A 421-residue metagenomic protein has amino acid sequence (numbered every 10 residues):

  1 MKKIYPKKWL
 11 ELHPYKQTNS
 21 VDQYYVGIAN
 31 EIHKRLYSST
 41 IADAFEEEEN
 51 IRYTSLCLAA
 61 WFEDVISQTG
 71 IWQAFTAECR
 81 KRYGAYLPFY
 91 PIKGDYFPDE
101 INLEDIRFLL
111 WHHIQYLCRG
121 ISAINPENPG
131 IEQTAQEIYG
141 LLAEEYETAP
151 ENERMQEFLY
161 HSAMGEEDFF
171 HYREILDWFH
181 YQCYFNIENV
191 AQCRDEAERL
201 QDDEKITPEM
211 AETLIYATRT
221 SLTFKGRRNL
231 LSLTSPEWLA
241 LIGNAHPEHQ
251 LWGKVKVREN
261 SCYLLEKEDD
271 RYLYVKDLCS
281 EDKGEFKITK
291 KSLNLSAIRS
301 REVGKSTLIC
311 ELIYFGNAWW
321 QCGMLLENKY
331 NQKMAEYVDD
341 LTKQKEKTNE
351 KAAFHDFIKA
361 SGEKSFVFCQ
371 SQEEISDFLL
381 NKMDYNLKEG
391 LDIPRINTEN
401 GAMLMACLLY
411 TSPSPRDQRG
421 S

Functional and structural regions predicted by a protein language model:
M1-I71: Charged, amphipathic alpha-helical stretches
S162-L239: A structured, charge-rich N-terminal accessory region that forms the first stable segment of a protein and links
L233-R258: Short boundary/loop segments of OB/S1/cold-shock single-stranded nucleic-acid-binding domains
V257-D269: Structural detector for short beta-strands of small beta-barrel domains
R271-V275: Short aromatic-glycine-enriched beta-strand elements
L293-C310: Short nucleic-acid-contacting surface segments enriched for D/E, G, S/T with interspersed K/R
F315-K343: OB-fold/S1-family single-stranded nucleic acid-binding modules
Y410-D417: Conserved small/polar residues in nucleotide/adenosyl-binding loops
